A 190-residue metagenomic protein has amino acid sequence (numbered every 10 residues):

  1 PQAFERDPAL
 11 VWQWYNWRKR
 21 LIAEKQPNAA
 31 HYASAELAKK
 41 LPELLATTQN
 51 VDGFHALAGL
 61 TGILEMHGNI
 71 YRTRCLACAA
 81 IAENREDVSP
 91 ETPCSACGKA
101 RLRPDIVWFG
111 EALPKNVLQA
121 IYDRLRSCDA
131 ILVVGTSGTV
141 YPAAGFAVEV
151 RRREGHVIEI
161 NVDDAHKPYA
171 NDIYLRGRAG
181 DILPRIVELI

Functional and structural regions predicted by a protein language model:
P1-I190: Conserved catalytic core of sirtuin-type NAD+-dependent deacylases
